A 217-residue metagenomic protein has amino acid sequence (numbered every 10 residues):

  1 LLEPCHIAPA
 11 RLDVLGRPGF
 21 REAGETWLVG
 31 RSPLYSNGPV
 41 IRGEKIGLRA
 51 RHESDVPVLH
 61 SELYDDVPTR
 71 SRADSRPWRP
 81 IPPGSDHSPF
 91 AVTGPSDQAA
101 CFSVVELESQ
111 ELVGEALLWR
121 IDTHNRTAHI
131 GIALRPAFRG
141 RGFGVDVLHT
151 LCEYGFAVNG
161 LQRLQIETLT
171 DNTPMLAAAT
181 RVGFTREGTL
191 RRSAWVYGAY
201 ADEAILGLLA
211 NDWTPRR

Functional and structural regions predicted by a protein language model:
L1-L12, G16-D66, C101, V105-R217: Acyl-donor (CoA/ACP) binding surface of acyl/acetyltransferases
H52, P80-P83, D97: Generic structural signal for well-ordered secondary structure
V67-F90: Conserved GNAT-fold acetyl-CoA-binding loop/helix
F90-S103: A short helix-loop-beta-strand connector motif used in the catalytic cores of GNAT acetyltransferases and, in some
